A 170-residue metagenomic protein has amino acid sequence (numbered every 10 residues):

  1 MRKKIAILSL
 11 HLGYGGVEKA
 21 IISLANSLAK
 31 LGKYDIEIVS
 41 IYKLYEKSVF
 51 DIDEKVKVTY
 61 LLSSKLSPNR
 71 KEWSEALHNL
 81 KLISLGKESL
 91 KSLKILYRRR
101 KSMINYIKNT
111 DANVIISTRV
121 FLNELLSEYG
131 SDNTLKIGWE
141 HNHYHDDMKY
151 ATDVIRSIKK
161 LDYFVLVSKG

Functional and structural regions predicted by a protein language model:
R2-A6: Extreme N-terminal starter segment of soluble prokaryotic enzymes
I7-Y14, S27, L31-L90: N-terminal strand-loop element at the rim of the active site of nucleotide-sugar-dependent glycosyltransferases
L10, S63, R119-V120, E140-H143: Histidine-centered beta-alpha loop that forms part of the nucleotide-sugar donor binding/catalytic region in diverse
V17, I41, S117-R119, L166-S168: Replace "coordinates the UDP/GDP/TDP-sugar" with "coordinates nucleotide-activated sugar donors
S74-V114, T152: An amphipathic, basic-hydrophobic alpha-helix
L96, S117-L122: Short His-centered aromatic/hydrophobic patch
K101-N109, H143-L166: Membrane-proximal helix-turn-helix segments that form the acceptor-binding/catalytic region of lipid-linked
L125-L126, D162-G170: A short, active-site helix/loop in glycosyltransferases that binds the activated sugar's phosphate group
